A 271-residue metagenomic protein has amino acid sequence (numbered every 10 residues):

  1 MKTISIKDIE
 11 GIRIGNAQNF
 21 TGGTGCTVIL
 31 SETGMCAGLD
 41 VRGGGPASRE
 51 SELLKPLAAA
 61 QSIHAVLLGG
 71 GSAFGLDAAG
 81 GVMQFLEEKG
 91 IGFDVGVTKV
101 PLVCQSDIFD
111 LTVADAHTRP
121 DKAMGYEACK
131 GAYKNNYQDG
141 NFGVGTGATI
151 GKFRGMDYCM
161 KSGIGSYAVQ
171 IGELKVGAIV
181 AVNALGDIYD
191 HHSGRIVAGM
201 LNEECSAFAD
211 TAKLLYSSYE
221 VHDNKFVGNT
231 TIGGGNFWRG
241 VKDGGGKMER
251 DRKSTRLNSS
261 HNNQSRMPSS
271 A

Functional and structural regions predicted by a protein language model:
M1-A73, D77-G80, Q84, E88-R256: A structural signal for small-residue-enriched, beta-sheet-centric alpha/beta enzyme cores and oligomeric scaffold folds
D251, L257-A271: Positively charged, low-complexity/disordered segments
